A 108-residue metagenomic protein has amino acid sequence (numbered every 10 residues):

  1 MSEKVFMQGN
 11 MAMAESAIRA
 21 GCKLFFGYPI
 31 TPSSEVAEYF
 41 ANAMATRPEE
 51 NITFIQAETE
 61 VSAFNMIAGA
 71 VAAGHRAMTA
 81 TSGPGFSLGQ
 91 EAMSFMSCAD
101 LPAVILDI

Functional and structural regions predicted by a protein language model:
M1-I108: Thiamine diphosphate
